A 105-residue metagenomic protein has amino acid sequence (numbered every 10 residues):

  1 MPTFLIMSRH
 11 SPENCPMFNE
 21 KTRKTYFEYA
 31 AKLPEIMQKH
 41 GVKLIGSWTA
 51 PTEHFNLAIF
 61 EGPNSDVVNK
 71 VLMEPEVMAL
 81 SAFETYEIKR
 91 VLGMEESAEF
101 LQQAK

Functional and structural regions predicted by a protein language model:
M1-F55, P63-K70, L92-K105: Short S/T/G/P-rich N-terminal loop/turn motif that feeds into the first structured element of a domain
T22, E76-M78: Short, charge- and proline-biased low-complexity linear segments that act as flexible interaction/docking motifs
L72-E74: "Short basic amphipathic alpha-helical interaction patches in structured regions
A79-G93: Conserved short beta-strand edge segments in small beta-sheet-based binding/regulatory domains
